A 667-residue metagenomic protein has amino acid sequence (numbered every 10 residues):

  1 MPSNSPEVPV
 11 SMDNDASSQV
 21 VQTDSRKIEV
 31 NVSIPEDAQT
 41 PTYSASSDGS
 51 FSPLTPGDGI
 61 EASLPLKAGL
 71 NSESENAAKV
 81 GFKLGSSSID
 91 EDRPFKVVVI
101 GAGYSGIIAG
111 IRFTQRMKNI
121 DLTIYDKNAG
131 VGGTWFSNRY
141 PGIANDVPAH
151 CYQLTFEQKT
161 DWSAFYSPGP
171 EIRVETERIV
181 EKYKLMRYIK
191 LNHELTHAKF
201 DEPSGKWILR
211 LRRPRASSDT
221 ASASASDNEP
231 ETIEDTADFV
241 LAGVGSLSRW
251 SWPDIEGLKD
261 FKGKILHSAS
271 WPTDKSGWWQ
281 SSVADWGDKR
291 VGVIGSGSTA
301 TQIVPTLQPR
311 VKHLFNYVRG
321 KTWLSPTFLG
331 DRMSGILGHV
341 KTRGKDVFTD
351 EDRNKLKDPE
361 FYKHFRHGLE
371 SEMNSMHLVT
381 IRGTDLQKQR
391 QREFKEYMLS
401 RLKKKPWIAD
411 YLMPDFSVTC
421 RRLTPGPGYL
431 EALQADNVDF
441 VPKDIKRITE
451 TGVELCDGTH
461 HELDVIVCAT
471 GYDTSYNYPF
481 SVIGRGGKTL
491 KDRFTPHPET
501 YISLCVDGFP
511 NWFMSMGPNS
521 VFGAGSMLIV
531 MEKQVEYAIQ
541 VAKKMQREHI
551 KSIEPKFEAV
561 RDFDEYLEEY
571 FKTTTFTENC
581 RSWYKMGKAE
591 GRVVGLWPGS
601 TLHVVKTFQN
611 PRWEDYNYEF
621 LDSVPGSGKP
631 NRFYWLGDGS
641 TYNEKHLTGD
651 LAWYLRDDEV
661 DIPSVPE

Functional and structural regions predicted by a protein language model:
P2-V97, Q115-N119, S218, I233 (+1 more regions): Extreme N-terminal leader/targeting segments of oxidoreductases
D58-E73, F95, V99-I100, Y104-I189 (+2 more regions): Beta1-alpha1 glycine-rich phosphate/pyrophosphate-binding loop at the start of Rossmann-like nucleotide-binding domains
L64, W323-P326, N354-E360, E499-T500 (+1 more regions): C-terminal, flexible cofactor-proximal segment of oxidoreductases
A77, S87-P94, V98-V99, Y104-D121 (+6 more regions): Rossmann-like dinucleotide-binding core of oxidoreductases
S163-S248: Feature captures the FAD/FMN-dependent oxidoreductase FAD-binding
L191-W207, V438-C456: A conserved short coil-to-beta-strand element within the FAD-binding core of flavoproteins
D227-F239, W286-G287, C456-V465: Core beta-strand elements of the Rossmann-like FAD/NAD(P) dinucleotide-binding domain in flavoenzyme oxidoreductases
I255-I265, T451-S503: Central helical "cap/lid" subdomain
